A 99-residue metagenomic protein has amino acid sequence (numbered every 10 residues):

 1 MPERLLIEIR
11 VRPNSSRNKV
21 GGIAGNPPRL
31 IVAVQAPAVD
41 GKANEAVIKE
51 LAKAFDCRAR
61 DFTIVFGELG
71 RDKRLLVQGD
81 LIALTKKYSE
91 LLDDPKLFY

Functional and structural regions predicted by a protein language model:
M1-G41, E45-K49, C57, T63-L69 (+1 more regions): Contiguous, often N-terminal, cationic amphipathic patches that form binding interfaces
A52: The alpha-helix within a helix-turn-helix
